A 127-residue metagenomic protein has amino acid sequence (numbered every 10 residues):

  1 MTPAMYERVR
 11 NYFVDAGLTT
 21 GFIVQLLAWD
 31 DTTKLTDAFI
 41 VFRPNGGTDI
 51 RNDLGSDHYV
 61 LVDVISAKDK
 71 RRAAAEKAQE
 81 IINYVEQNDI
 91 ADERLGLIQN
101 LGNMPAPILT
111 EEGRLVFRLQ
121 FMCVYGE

Functional and structural regions predicted by a protein language model:
M1-N52, N88-D92: Small/polar-rich, solvent-exposed N-terminal microdomains that initiate assembly or binding
M1-Y12, N45-G55, G96-E127: Short, charged interaction patches at domain edges and termini
T36-A38, S56-V60, L115-F117: A generic structural signal for short beta-strands and their flanking turns/coil linkers
L54-D69: Short glycine-rich, basic-tinged beta-strand/loop micro-motifs
I65-Q87: Mid-chain, well-packed structural core segment of small domains
I81-G102: Short flexible/disordered coil segments
